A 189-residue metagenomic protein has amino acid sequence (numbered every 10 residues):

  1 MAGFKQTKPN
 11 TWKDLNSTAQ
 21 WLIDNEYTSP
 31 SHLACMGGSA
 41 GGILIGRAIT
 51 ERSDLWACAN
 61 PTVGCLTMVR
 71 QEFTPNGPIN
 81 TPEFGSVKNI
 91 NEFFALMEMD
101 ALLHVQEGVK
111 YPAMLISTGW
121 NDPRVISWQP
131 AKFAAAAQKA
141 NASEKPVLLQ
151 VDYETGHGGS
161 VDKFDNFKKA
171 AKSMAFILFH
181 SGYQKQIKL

Functional and structural regions predicted by a protein language model:
M1-L189: Active-site-proximal cap/loop segments of hydrolase catalytic domains
